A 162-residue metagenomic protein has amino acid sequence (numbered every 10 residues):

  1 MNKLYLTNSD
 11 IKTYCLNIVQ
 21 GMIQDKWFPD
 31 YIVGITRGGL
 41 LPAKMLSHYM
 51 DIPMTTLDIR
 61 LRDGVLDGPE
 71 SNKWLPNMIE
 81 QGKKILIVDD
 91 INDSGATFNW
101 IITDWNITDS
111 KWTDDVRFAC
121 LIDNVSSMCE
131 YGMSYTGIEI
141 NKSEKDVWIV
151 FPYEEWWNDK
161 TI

Functional and structural regions predicted by a protein language model:
M1-F28: Active-site-facing substrate-recognition patch
N2-L4, D25, T103-I162: PRPP-dependent phosphoribosyltransferase catalytic core
C15, G39-A43, S47, F98: Short, highly selective alpha-helical patches that border small-molecule cofactor pockets in redox/cofactor-processing
M22-F28, M78-G82, T108-W112: Glycine-rich phosphate-binding loop signature in dinucleotide/nucleotide-binding domains
W27-T36: Short glycine-rich phosphate-binding loop at a beta-alpha junction
Y31, T55, L86, R117-C120 (+1 more regions): A structural signal for isolated positions on well-ordered beta-strands in alpha/beta enzyme cores
H48-L86, A96-T103: Short, glycine/charge-rich flexible loops or terminal/linker lids adjacent to PRPP-binding catalytic cores
V88-I91: Active-site metal-binding loops of divalent metal-dependent hydrolases
